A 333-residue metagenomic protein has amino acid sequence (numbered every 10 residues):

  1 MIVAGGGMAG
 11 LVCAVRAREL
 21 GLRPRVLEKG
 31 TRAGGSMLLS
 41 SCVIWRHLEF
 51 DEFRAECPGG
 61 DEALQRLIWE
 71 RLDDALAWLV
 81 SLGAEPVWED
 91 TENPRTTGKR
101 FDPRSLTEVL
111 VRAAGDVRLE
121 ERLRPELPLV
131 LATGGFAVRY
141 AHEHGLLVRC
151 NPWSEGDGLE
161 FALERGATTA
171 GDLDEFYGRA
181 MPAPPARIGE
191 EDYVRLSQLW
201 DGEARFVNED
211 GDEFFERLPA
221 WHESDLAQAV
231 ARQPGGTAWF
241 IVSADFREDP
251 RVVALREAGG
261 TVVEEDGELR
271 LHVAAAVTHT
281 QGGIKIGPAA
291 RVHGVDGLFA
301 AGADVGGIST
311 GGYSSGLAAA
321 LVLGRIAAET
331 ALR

Functional and structural regions predicted by a protein language model:
M1-V26, A328, L332: N-terminal Rossmann-like FAD-binding beta1-loop-alpha1 element of flavoenzymes
I2-A4, L27, E126-G135, F299 (+1 more regions): Short hydrophobic core segments
G7, L199-D201, T278-T280, Y313-S314: Short, small/polar residue-rich loop motifs at catalytic or cofactor-binding pockets
K29-G115, E203-A220, W239, D245-R247: Conserved N-terminal/central alpha/beta ligand/cofactor-binding core
D116-E126: A conserved short coil-to-beta-strand element within the FAD-binding core of flavoproteins
L131-P185, L317, L323-I326, T330: Glycine-rich loop(s) and the adjacent beta-strand/alpha-helix scaffold that form part
F161, R165-E264: An anion/pyrophosphate-binding glycine-rich loop and adjacent beta-alpha core in soluble alpha-beta enzymes
T261-G311: A glycine-rich dinucleotide-binding beta-alpha-beta segment and adjacent secondary-structure elements that constitute
